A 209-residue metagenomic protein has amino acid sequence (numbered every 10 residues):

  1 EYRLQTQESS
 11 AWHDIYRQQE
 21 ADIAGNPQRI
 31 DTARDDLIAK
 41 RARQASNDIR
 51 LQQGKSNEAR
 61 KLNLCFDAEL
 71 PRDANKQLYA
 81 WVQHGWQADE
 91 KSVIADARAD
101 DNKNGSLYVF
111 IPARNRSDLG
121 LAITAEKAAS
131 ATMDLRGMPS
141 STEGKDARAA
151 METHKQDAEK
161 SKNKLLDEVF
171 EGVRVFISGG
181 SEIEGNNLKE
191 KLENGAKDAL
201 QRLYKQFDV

Functional and structural regions predicted by a protein language model:
E1-V209: Extended alpha-helical scaffold and adjacent linker segments that couple domains and build interaction/assembly
